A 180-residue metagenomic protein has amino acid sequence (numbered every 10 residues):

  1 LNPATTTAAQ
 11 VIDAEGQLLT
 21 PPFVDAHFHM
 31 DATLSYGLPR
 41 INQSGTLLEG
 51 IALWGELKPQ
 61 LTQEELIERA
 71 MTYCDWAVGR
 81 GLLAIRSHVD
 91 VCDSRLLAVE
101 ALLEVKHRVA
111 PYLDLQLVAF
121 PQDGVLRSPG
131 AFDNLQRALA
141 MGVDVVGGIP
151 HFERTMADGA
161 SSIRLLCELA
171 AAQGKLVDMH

Functional and structural regions predicted by a protein language model:
L1-T20: Histidine-rich, glycine-flanked metal-binding segment
G16, H27, G81, V146 (+1 more regions): Divalent metal-coordination and catalytic microenvironments
Q17-P39: Di-metal (Zn2+ and/or Mg2+/Mn2+) metal-binding site signature of metallo-dependent hydrolases with the MBL/beta-CASP
L34-L66, G142-V145, L166-L169, Q173-K175: Active-site gating loops and adjacent loop-to-helix segments of metal-dependent hydrolytic enzymes
S44-L97, H151-A157: Divalent metal-binding segments
E65-W76, L126-A138: Short, acidic/polar
V89, L117-Q122, G148-P150, M179: A cross-domain feature marking catalytic cores of carbohydrate-active enzymes and several ubiquitous metabolic/repair
L97-P111, R127-H180: Histidine/acidic residue-rich metal-binding segments in metalloenzymes
